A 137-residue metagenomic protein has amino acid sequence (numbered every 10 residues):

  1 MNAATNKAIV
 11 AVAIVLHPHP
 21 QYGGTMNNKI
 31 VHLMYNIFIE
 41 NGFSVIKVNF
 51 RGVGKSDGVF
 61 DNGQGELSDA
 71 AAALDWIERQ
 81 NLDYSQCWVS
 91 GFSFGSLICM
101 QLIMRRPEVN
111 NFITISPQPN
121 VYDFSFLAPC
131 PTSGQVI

Functional and structural regions predicted by a protein language model:
M1-L82: Serine-hydrolase catalytic machinery in alpha/beta-hydrolase-like enzymes
P18-H19, I113-Y122: Active-site nucleophile loop of the alpha/beta-hydrolase fold
I46-V48, I115, I137: The conserved SAM/SAH-binding core of class I Rossmann-like methyltransferase domains, concentrating on the hydrophobic
S90-C99: Gly/Ala-rich beta-loop-alpha elbow adjacent to hydrolase catalytic centers
I98-L102, D123: Hydrolases whose catalytic domains are alpha/beta-hydrolase-1, hotdog thioesterase, or metallo-beta-lactamase-like
Q101-N111: Conserved hydrolase catalytic core segment
C130-I137: Short beta-strand/loop motif that positions the catalytic acidic residue of the alpha/beta-hydrolase fold
